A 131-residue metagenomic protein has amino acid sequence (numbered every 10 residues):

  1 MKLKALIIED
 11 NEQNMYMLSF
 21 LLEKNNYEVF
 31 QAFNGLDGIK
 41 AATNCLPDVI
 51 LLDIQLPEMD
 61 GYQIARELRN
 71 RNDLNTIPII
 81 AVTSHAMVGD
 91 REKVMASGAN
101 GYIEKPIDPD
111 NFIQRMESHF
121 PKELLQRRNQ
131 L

Functional and structural regions predicted by a protein language model:
E9: Conserved acidic carboxylate
M15, P57, N75, M87 (+1 more regions): The feature encodes the CheY-like receiver
Y16-K24: Charged docking surfaces used in two-component/phosphorelay signaling
N26-F33, A41, I103: Short hydrophobic/Thr-rich beta-strand motif most characteristic of the beta2 strand and flanking loop of CheY-like
A32-F33, L56-M59, L68, G89: Hydrophobic residue at a beta-alpha junction that N-caps the helix immediately following a catalytic beta-strand/loop
D53, T83: Active-site residues of response regulator receiver
I107-M116, R128: C-terminal output helix
